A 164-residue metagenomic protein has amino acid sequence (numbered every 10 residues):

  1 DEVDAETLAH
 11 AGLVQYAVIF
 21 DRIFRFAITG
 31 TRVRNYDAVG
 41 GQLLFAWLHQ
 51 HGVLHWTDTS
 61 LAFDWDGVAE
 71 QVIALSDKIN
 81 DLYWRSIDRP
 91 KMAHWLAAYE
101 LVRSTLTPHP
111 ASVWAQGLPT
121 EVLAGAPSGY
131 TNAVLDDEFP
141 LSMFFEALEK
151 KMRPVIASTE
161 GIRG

Functional and structural regions predicted by a protein language model:
D1-E2, G164: Accessible peptide chain termini
E2-L118: Long, well-structured alpha-helical subdomains associated with metal-dependent extracellular/ecto-lumenal hydrolases
W84-G164: Extended, compositionally biased alpha-helical segments that mediate assembly or anchoring
